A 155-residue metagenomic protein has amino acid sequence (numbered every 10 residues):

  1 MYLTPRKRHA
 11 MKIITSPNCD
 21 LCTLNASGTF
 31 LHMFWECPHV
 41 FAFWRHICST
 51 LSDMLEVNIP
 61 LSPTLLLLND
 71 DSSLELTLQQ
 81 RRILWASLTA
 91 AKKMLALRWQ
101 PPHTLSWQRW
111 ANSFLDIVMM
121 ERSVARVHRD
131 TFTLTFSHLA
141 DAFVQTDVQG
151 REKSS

Functional and structural regions predicted by a protein language model:
M1-S155: Family-specific functional microsites
